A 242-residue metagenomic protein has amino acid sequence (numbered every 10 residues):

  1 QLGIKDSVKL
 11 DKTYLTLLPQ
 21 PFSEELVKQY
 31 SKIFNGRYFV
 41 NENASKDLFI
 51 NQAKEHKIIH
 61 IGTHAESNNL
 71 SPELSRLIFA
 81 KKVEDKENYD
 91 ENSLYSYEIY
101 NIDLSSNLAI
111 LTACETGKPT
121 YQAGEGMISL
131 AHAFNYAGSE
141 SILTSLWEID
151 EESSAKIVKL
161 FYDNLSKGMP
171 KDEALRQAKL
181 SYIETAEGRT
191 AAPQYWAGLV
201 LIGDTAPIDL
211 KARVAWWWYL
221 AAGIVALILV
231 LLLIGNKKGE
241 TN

Functional and structural regions predicted by a protein language model:
Q1-N242: Catalytic cores of enzymes
